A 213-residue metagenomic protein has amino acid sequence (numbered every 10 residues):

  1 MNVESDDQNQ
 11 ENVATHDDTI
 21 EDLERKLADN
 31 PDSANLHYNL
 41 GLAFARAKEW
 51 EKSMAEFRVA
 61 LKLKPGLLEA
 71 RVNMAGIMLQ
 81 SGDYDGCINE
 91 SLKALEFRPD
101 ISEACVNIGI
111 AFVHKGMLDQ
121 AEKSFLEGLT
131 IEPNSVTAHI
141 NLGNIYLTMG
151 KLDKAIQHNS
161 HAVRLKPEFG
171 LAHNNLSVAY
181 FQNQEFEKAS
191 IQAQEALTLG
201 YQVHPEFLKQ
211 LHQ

Functional and structural regions predicted by a protein language model:
N2-D7: Amphipathic alpha-helical repeat scaffolds of TPR domains
N9-Q10, V178-Q182, Q202-Q213: TPR/TPR-like alpha-solenoid helical repeat scaffolds
E11-R25, A47-V59, Q80-K93, V113-E127 (+2 more regions): Structural signature of tandem alpha-helical TPR/SEL1-like repeats, specifically the intra-repeat loop/turn
D32-S33, G66, D100, N134 (+2 more regions): Short coil loop/turn residues that delineate tetratricopeptide repeat
N35-R46, E69-Q80, E103-V113, T137-L147 (+2 more regions): Conserved alpha-helical positions within TPR/SEL1-like repeat arrays
N134-E195, Q202: Ankyrin-repeat and related helical/solenoid repeat scaffolds used for protein-protein interactions
